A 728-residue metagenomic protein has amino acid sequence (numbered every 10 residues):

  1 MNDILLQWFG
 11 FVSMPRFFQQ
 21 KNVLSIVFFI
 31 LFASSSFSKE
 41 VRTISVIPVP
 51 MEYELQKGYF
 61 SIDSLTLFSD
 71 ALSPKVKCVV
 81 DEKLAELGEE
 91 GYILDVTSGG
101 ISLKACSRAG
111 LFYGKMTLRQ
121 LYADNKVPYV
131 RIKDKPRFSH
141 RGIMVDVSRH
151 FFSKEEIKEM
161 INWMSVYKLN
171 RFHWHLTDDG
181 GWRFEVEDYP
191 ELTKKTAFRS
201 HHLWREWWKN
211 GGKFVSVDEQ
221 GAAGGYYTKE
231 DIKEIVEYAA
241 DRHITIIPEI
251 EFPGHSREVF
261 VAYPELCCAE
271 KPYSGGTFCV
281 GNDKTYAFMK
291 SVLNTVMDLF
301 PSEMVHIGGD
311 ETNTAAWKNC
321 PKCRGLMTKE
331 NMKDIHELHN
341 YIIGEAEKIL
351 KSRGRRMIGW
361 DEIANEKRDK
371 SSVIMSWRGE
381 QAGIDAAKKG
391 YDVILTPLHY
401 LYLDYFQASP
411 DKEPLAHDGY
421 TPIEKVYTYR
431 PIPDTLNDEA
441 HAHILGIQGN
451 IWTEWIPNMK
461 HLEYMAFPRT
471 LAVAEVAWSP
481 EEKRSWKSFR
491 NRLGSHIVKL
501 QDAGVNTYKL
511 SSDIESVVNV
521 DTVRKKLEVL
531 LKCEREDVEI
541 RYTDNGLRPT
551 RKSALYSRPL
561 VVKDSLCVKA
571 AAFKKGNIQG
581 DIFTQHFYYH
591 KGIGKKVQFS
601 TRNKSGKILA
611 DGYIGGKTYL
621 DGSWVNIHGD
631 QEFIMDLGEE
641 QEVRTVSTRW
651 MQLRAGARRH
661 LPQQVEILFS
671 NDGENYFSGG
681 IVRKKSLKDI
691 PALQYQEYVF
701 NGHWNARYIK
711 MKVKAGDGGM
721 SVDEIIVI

Functional and structural regions predicted by a protein language model:
M1-T43: Bacterial Sec-dependent N-terminal signal peptides
F29, S36-R141, R353-W360, A364 (+4 more regions): Acidic, contiguous N-terminal accessory segments
S38, P480, R484-M635, E642: Short, compositionally stereotyped local motifs that mark structural "simplifiers"
S45, S64, E89-A287, V292-M304 (+3 more regions): Feature activates predominantly on carbohydrate-active enzymes
S107, A572-G576, A715: Surface-exposed loop/turn motifs at beta-strand-loop junctions within extracellular Ig-like and Fibronectin type III
V259, E265-K370, W377-E380, I384-D385: Active-site neighborhood of glycoside hydrolase catalytic domains
M357-E362, K367-S372, R378-L527: Flexible, acidic glycine-rich loops studded with aromatic residues
K617-G680, A692-I728: Aromatic, loop-rich ligand-recognition surfaces of beta-strand-rich domains
